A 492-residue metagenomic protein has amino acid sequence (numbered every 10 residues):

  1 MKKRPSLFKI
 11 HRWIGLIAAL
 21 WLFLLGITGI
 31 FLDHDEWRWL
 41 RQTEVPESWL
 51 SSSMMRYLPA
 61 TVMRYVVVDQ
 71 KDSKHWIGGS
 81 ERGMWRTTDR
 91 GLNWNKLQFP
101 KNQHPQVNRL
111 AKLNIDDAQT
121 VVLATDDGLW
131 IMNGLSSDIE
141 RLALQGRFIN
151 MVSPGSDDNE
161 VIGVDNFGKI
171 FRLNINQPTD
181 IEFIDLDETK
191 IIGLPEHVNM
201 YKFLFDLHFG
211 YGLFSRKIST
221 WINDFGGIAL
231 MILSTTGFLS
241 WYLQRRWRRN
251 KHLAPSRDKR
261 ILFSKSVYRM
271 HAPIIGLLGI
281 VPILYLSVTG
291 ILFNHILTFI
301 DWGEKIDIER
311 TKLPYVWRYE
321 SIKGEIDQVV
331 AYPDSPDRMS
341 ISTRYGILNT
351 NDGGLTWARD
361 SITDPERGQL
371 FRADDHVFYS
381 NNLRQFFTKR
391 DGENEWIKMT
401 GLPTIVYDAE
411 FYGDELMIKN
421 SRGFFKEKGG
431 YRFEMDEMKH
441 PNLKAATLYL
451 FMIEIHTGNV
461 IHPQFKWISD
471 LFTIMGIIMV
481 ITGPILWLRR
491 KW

Functional and structural regions predicted by a protein language model:
M1-E47, L277-H295, K466-D470: Hydrophobic secretory-pathway targeting helix
K2-A18, K217-V281, Q464-W492: Juxtamembrane interface at the cytosolic side of transmembrane helices
L32-M55, L292-W317: Alpha-helical transmembrane signal-anchor/signal-peptide segments
S48-K71, Q98-D116, A143-D157, V316-D334 (+2 more regions): Short coil-to-beta transitions that initiate beta-strands within beta-rich domains
R64-G79, A118-A124, S153, D158-L173 (+3 more regions): Short beta-strand elements that form the blades of beta-propeller/WD-repeat-like and other beta-sheet-rich scaffold
V66-K101, V329-S361: Extracytoplasmic/periplasmic/luminal assembly and interaction segments in envelope/secretory/respiratory proteins
T87-T88, I131-G134, R172-L173, T350-N351 (+2 more regions): Conserved Ser/Thr-centered positions that define the repeating blades of beta-propeller domains
W130, G168-L207, W241, Y379-S380 (+1 more regions): Extended, hydrophilic extramembrane loops/domains of integral membrane proteins
